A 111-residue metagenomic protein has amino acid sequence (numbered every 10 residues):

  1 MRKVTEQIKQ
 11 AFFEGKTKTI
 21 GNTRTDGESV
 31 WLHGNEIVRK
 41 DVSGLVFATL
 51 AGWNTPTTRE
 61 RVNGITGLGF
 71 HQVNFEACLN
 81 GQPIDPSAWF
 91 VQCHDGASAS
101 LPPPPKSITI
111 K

Functional and structural regions predicted by a protein language model:
M1-K111: Terminal leader/tail segments of proteins
